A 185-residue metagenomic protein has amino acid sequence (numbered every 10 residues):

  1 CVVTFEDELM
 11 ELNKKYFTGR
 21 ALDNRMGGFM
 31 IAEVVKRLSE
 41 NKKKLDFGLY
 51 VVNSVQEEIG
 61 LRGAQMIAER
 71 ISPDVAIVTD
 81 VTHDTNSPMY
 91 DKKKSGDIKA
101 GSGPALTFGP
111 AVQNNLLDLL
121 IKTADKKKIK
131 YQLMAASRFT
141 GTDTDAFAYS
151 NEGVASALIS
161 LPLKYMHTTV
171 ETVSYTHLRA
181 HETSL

Functional and structural regions predicted by a protein language model:
C1-F29: Catalytic-core environment of secreted peptidases
L9, V52-G60, V81-H83, R138 (+1 more regions): Acidic, glycine-rich active-site loops and adjacent beta-strand->loop/helix elements that engage anionic groups
T18-E58: Alpha-helical metal-binding/catalytic segments enriched in His/Glu/Asp
N41-L49, K128-S137, L185: Flexible, glycine/charged-enriched surface loops at secondary-structure junctions
I59-Q132: Metal-dependent peptidase/peptidase-like ectodomains
R138-L158: Short glycine-rich, acidic/polar surface loops and turns
T176-T183: Conserved small/polar residues in nucleotide/adenosyl-binding loops
